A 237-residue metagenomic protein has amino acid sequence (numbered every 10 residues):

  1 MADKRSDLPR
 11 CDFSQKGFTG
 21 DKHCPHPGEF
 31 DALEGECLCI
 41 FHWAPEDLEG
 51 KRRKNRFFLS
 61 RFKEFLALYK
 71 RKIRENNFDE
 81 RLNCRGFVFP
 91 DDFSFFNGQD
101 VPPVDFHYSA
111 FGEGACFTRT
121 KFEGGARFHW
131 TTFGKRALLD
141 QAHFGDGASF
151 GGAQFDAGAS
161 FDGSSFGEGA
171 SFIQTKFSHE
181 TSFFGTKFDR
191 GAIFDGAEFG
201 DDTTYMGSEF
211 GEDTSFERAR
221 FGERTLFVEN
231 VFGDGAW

Functional and structural regions predicted by a protein language model:
M1-W237: N-terminal leader/targeting and pre-domain segments
